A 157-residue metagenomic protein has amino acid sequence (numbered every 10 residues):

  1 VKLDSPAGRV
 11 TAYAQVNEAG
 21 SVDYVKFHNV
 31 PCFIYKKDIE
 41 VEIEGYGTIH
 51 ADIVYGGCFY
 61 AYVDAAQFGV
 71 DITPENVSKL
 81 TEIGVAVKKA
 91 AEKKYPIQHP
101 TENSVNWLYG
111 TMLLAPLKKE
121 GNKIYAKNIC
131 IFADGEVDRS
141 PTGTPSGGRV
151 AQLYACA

Functional and structural regions predicted by a protein language model:
V1-P141, G148-A157: Active-site proximal loop and beta-alpha junction motif in alpha/beta enzyme cores
